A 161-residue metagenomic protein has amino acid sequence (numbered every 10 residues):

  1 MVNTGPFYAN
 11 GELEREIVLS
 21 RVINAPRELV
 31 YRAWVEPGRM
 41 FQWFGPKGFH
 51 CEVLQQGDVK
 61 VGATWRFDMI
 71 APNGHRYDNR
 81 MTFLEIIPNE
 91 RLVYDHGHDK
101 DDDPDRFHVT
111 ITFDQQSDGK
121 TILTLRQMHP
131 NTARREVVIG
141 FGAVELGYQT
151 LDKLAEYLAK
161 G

Functional and structural regions predicted by a protein language model:
M1-H50: Hydrophobic ligand-binding cavity/cleft-lining segments
M1-V2, H129-G161: A conserved amphipathic terminal alpha-helix motif
V18, G38-R76: Short beta-edge strand/loop motif at the mouth of beta-sheet-based domains
L19-R21, L54-G57, N79-E85, H96 (+1 more regions): Hydrophobic/aromatic beta-strand elements that line small-molecule binding cavities or substrate pockets in beta-rich
R27-E28, D58-K60, L84-R91, T112-I122: A short, structured loop/turn motif at beta-sheet edges
V30, M40, W65, F83 (+5 more regions): Hydrophobic pocket/interface hotspot
A63-D95: Helix-adjacent hinge/juxtasegments
V93, H98-E145: Beta-strand/loop substructures that line and gate deep hydrophobic ligand-binding cavities in soluble
